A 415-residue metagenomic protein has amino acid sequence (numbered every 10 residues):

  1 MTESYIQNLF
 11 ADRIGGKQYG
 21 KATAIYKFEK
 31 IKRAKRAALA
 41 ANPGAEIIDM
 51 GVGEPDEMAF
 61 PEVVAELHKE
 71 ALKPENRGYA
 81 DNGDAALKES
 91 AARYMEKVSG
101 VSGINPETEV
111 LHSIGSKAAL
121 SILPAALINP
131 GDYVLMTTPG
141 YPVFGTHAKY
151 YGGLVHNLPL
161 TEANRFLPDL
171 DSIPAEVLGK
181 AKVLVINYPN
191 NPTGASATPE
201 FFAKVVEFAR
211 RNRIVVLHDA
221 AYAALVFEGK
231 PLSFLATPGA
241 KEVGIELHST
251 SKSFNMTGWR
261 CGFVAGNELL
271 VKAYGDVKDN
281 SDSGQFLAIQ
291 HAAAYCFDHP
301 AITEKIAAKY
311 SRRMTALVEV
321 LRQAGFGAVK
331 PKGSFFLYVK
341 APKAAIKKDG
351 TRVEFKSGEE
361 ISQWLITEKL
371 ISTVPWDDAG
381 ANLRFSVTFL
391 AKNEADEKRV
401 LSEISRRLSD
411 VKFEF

Functional and structural regions predicted by a protein language model:
T2-N8, D12-I114, I122, S172 (+2 more regions): N-terminal small-domain helix-loop-helix segment of the aminotransferase-like
A38, N42, Y151, R211-N212 (+2 more regions): Helix C-cap/helix->beta junction micro-motif
E46-D49, G327-K332, V374-D378: Short beta-strand
L72-E207, A224-L225, P231-T237: Conserved core of the PLP fold type I
R93, K97, V101-I104, T351-R352 (+2 more regions): PLP-dependent enzyme catalytic core of the Aspartate aminotransferase-like
V243-G333: PLP-dependent aminotransferase class I/II
Y310-S311, A324-W364, E368, N393: Conserved PLP-binding catalytic core of the aspartate aminotransferase-like
